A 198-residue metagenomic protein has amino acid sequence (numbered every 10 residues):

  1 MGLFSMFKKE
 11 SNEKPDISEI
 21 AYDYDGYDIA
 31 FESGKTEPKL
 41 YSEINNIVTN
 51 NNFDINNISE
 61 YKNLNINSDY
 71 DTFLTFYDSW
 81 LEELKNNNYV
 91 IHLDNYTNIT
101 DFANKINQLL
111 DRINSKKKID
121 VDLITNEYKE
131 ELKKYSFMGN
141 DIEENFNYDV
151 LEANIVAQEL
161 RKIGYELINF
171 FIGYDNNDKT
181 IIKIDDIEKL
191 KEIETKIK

Functional and structural regions predicted by a protein language model:
G2-K198: Contiguous interface-forming segments/domains that mediate binding rather than catalysis
